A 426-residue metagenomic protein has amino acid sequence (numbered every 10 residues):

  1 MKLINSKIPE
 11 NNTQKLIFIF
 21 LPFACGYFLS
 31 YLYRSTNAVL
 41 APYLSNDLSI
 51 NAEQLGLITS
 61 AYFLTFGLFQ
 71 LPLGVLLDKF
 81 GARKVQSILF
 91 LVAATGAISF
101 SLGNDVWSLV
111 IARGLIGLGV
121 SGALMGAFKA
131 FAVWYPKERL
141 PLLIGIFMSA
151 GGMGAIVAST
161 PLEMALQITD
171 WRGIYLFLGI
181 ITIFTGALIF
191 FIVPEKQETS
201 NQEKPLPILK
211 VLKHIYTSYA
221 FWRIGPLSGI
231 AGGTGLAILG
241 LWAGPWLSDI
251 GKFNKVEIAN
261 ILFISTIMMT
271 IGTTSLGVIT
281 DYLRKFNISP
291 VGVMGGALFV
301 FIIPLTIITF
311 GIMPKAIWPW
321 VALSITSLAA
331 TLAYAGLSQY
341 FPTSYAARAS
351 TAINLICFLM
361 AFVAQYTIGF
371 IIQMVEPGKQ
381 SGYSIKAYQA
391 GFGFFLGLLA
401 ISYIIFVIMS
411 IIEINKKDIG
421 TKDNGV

Functional and structural regions predicted by a protein language model:
I4-N12, P194-G225, V426: Juxtamembrane intracellular "pre-TM" segments in multi-pass secondary transporters
F18-A52, L73, I238-G244, A364-G369: Extracytoplasmic
N37-V39, Y219-G277, S338, A361-G369: Extracytoplasmic gate region of multi-pass secondary transporters
S49, G81, L102-S108, G119 (+2 more regions): Helix-breaking motifs and short loop linkers at transmembrane-helix boundaries and internal kinks in secondary membrane
L68-W107: Conserved MFS/SLC helix-loop-helix module at the cytosolic interface between two early adjacent transmembrane helices
V92, G96, W107-L115, K315-A322: Paired small-residue
A112-A150: Cytoplasmic helix-loop-helix junction between adjacent transmembrane helices in 12-TM secondary transporters
I146-P194: Helix-loop-helix hairpin linking two adjacent transmembrane segments in secondary transporters
